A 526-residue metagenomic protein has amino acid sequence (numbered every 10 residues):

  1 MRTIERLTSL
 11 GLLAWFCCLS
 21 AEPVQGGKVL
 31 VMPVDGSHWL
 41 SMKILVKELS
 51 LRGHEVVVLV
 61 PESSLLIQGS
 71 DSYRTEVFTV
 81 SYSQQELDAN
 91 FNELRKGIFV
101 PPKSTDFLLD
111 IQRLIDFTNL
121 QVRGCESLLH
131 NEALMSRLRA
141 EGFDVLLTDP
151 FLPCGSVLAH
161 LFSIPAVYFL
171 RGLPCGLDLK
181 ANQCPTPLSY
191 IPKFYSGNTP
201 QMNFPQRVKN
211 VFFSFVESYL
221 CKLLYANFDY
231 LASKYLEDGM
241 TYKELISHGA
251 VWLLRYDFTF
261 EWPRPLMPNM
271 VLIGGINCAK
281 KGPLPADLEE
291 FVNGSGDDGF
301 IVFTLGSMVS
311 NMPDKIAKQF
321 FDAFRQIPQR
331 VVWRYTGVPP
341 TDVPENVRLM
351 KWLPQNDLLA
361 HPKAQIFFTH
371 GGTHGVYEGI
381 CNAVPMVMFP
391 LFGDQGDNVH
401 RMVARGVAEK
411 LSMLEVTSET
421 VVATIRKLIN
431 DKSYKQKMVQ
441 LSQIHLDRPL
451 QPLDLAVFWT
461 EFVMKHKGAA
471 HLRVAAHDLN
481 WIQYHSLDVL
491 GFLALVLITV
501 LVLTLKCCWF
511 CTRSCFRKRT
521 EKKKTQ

Functional and structural regions predicted by a protein language model:
R2-K234, F260, G274-G282, D287-G296 (+2 more regions): Glycosyltransferase specificity loop/lid
E141, E244-S247, P265-P268, E345 (+1 more regions): Structured loop/turn residues at beta-strand edges in well-structured enzyme cores
D238, T259-G274: Helix-loop-beta element that forms the nucleotide-linked donor phosphate-binding surface in glycosyltransferases
G239-V251, F258: Amphipathic alpha-helical blocks
H248-R255, P268-C278: Donor nucleotide-sugar binding/catalytic pocket of nucleotide-sugar-dependent glycosyltransferases
